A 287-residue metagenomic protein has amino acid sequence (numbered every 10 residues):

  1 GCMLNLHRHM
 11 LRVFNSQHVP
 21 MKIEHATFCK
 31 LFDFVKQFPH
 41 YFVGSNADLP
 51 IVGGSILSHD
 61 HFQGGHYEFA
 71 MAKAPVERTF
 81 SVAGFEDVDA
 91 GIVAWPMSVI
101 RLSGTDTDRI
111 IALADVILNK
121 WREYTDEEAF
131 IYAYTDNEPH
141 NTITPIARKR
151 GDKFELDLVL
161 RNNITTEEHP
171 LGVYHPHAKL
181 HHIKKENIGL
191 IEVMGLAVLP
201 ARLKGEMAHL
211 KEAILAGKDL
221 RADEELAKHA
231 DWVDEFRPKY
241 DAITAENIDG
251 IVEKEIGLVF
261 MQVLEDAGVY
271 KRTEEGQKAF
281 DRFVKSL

Functional and structural regions predicted by a protein language model:
G1, F42-S45, A129, E155-D157: A structural signal for short, well-ordered beta-strand segments and their strand-loop junctions that often border
G1-V19: Active-site acidic/histidine clusters and adjacent loop/turn architecture that either coordinate catalytic ions
H9-N15, V52-F69, E155-V159: Histidine-centered divalent-metal-coordination microenvironment in nucleic-acid enzymes
S16-V43: Helical scaffold of the NTase/Pol beta-like nucleotidyltransferase catalytic core
Q37-S55, G64-T125: Catalytic or ion-translocation cores adjacent to nucleophile or general acid/base/metal-coordination motifs in diverse
L49-S58, T135-T142: Beta-rich nucleic-acid/ligand-interaction surfaces
I92-W95, G104-L199: C-terminal catalytic or substrate-handling cores of phosphate/nucleotide- and metal-cofactor-dependent proteins acting
D152-L287: Sequence termini and other peripheral, non-core segments
